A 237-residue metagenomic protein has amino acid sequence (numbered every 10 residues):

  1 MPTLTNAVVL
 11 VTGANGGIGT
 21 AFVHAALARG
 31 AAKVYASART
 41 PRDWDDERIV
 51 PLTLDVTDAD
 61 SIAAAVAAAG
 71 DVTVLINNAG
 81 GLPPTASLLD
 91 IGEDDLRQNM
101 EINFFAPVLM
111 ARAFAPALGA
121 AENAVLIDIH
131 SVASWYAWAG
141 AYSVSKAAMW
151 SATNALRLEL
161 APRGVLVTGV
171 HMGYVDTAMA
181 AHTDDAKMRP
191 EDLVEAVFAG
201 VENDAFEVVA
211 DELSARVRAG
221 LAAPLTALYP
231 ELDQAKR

Functional and structural regions predicted by a protein language model:
N15, V23: N-terminal Rossmann NAD(P)H-binding glycine-rich loop of SDR-like oxidoreductase domains
D46-A59: Rossmann-fold cofactor-recognition segment
A79-T85: Conserved NAD(P)H cofactor-binding loop of Rossmann-fold oxidoreductase domains
A86-L88, G92-R97: Substrate-binding pocket helix/loop in short-chain dehydrogenase/reductase
A111, S145: Active-site helix of classical SDR
S131: Residue(s) in the substrate-gating loop at a strand-loop-helix junction that position the organic substrate next
G169, T177, A181-A223: C-terminal helical subdomain
